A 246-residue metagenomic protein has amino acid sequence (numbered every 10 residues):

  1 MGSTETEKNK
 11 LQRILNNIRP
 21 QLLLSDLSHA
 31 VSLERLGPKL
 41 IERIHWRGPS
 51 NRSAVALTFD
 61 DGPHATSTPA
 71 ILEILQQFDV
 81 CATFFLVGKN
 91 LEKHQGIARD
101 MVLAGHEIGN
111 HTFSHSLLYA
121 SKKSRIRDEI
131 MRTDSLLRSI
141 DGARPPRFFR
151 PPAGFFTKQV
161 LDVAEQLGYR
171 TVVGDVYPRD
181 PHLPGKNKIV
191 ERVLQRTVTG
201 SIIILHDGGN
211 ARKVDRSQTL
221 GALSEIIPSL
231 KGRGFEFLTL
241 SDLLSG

Functional and structural regions predicted by a protein language model:
M1-L57, H64-D79, E225-G246: N-terminal pre-catalytic segment of deacetylase/amide-hydrolase enzymes
L11-L15, F155, V160-R196, F235-G246: His/Asp/Glu-enriched short active-site or ligand-binding loop at hydrolase and phosphoryl-transfer sites
A56-T58, S67-K93, R99-T112, V172 (+1 more regions): Short, well-structured secondary-structure segments
G62-T66, L86-H94, S116-S124, R150-T157 (+1 more regions): Acidic-and-aromatic substrate-binding clefts and catalytic sites of carbohydrate-active enzymes
T68, H94, I126, I130 (+2 more regions): Aromatic/hydrophobic pocket-lining residues that form the small-molecule binding cavity in soluble enzyme cores
L72-C81, E107, K123-F155, D162-Q166 (+3 more regions): CE4/NodB-like, metal-dependent polysaccharide N-deacetylase domain that modifies extracellular/periplasmic N-acetylated
S114-S116, P178, G208-R212: A short, flexible beta-alpha/helix-coil linker loop
L194-D242: Catalytic grooves of carbohydrate-active enzymes
